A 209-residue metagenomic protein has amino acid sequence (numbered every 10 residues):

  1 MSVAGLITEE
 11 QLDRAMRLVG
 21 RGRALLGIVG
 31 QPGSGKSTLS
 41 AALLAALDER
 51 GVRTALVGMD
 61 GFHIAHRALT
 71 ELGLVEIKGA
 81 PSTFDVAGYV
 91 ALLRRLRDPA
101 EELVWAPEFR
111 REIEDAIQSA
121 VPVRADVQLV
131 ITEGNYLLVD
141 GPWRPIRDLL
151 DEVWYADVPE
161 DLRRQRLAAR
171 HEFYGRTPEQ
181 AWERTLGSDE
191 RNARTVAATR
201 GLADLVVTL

Functional and structural regions predicted by a protein language model:
M1-G27: Extreme N-terminal, non-catalytic leader segments that precede Walker-type/kinase nucleotide-binding cores
G30: The Walker A (P-loop) glycine that initiates the GxxxxGKT/S ATP-binding motif of P-loop NTPases
G33: Walker A (P-loop) phosphate-binding loop of P-loop NTPases
K36: Conserved lysine of the Walker
L39: Hydrophobic positions on the alpha1 helix immediately C-terminal to the Walker A/P-loop
A55, I64-I113: Conserved nucleotide-sensing/catalytic segment adjacent to the nucleotide-binding pocket in NTP-handling enzymes
I113-R170: ATP-dependent NMP and nucleoside kinases share a basic, alpha-helical "lid"
Q118-S119, P142-W143, E172-L209: Small-molecule kinase domains that catalyze NTP-dependent phosphoryl transfer to phosphate-bearing small molecules
